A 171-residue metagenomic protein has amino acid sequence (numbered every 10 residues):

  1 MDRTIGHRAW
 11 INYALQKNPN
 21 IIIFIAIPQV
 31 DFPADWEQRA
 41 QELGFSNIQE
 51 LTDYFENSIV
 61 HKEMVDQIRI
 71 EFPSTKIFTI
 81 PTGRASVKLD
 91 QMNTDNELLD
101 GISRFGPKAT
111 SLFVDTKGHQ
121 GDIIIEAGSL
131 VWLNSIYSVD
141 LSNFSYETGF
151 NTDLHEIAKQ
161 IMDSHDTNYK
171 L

Functional and structural regions predicted by a protein language model:
M1-D122: Alpha-helical cap/lid subdomain in secreted, periplasmic, or secretory-pathway luminal O-acyl-processing enzymes
D100-L171: Conserved catalytic region of serine esterases and O-acyltransferases that act on ester linkages in lipids
